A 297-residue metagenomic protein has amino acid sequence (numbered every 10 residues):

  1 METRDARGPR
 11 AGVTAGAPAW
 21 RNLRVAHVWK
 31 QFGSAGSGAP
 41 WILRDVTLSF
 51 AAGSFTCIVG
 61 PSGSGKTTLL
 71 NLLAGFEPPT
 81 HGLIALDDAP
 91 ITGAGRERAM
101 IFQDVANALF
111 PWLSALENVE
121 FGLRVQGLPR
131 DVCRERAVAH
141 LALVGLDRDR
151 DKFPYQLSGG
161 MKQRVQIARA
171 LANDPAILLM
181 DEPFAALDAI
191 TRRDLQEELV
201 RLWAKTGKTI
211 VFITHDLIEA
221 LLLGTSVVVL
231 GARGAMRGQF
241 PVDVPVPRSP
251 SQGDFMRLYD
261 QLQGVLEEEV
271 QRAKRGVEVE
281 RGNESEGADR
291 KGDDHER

Functional and structural regions predicted by a protein language model:
V59-P61: The feature captures the beta-strand-to-loop junction immediately N-terminal to the Walker
A74: Helix-to-loop junction immediately C-terminal to a conserved catalytic motif
G82-A94: Conserved ABC transporter NBD signature motif
L116-R124, R134, V138, P241: Short helical segment in ABC ATPase nucleotide-binding domains corresponding to the A-loop/adjacent helical element
D131-D149, R201: Conserved ABC ATPase "signature" region
K152-Y155, N173: Conserved signature/switch motifs of ABC ATPase nucleotide-binding domains
L178-D181: Catalytic Walker B motif of ABC-type/P-loop ATPase nucleotide-binding domains
